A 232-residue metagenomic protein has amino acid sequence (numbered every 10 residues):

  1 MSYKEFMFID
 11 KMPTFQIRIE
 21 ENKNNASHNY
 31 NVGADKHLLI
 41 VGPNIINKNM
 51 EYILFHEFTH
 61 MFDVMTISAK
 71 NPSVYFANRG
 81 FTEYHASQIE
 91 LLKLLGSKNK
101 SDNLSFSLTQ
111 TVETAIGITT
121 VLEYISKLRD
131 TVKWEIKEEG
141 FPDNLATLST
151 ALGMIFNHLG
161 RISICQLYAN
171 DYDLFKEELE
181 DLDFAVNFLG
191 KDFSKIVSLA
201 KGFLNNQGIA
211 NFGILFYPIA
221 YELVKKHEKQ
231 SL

Functional and structural regions predicted by a protein language model:
M1-H37, N47, L94, A220-L232: Auxiliary, metal-adjacent structural segments of Zn-dependent hydrolase domains
Y3, F62-T66, K93-S97: A generic secondary-structure signal for well-formed alpha-helical elements
K11-P13, D35-L39, H56-H60, P72: Conserved, charge-rich beta-strand/loop surface module that forms ligand/interface-binding patches within domains
L38-L54: Short pre-active-site segment immediately N-terminal to the catalytic Zn-binding motif
G42, M65-F81: Short helix/strand-bridging catalytic loops that position acidic/His residues to coordinate divalent metals and engage
I53, E57-M65, Y84: Catalytic glutamate of the conserved HExxH
V74-I116: Post-HExxH zinc-binding segment in Zn-dependent metallohydrolases
T119-L232: Pan-zinc metallopeptidase signature
